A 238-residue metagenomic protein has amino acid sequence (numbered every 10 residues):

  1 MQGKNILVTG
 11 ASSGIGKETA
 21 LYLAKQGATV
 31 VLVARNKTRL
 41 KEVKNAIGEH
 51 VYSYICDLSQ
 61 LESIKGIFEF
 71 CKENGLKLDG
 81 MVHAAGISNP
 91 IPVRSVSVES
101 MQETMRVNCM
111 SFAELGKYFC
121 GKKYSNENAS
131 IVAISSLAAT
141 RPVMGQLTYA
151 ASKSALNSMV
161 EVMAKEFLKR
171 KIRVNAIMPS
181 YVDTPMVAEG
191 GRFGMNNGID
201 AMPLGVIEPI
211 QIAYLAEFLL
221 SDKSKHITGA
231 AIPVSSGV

Functional and structural regions predicted by a protein language model:
S12-S13: Conserved glycine-rich cofactor-binding loop
P92-V93, S100-Q102, G198: Substrate-binding pocket helix/loop in short-chain dehydrogenase/reductase
V96, P142-A150, V162: Active-site loop-to-helix junction immediately N-terminal to the catalytic Tyr of the SDR YXXXK motif in Rossmann-fold
G116, S152: Active-site helix of classical SDR
G121, K165-K169, K225: Alpha-helical segment proximal to the catalytic Tyr-Lys
S136: Residue(s) in the substrate-gating loop at a strand-loop-helix junction that position the organic substrate next
A176, G198-S236: C-terminal helical subdomain
